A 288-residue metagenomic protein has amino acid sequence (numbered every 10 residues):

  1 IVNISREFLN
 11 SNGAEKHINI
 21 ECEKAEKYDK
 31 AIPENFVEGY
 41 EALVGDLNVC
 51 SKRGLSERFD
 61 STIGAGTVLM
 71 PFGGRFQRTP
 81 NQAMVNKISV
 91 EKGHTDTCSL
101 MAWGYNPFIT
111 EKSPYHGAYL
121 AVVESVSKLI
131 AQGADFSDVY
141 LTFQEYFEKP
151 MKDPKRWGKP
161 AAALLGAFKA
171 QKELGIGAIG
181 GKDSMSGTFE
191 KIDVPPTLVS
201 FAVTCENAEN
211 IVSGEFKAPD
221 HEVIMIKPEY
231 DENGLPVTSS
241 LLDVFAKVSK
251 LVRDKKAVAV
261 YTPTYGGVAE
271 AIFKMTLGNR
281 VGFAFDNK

Functional and structural regions predicted by a protein language model:
I1-K288: Glycine/proline-enriched, intrinsically flexible loops and inter-domain linkers
